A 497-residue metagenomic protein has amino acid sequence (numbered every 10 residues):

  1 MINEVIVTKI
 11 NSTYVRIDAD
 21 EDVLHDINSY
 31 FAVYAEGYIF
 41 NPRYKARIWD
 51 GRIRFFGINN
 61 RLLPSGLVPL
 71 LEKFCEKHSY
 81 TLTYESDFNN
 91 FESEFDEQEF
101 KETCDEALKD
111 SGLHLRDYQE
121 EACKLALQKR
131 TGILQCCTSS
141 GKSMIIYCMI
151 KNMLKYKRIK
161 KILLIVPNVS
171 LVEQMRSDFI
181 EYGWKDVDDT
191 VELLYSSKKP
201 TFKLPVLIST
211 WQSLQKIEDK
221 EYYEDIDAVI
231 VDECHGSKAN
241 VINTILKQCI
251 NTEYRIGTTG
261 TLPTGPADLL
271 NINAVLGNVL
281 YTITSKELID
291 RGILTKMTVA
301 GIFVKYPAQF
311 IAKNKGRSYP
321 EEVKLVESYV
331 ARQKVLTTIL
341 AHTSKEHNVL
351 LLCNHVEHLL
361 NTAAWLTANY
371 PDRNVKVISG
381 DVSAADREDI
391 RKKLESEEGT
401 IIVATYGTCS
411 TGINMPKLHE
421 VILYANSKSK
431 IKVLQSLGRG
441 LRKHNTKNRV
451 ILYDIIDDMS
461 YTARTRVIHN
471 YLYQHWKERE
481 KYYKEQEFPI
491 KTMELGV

Functional and structural regions predicted by a protein language model:
N89-Q135: Conserved pre-motif I regulatory segment
K129-K151: Walker A/P-loop
S143-C148, N152-M153, R158-E181, H355-E357: Conserved Walker A/P-loop ATP-binding site and its immediately adjacent core in helicase/helicase-like ATPase domains
E173, T190-P200, L350, L360-N361 (+1 more regions): Conserved helicase ATPase core of P-loop NTP-dependent helicases/translocases
S196-A228, A239-T244, T408: Conserved helix/coil segment N-terminal to the catalytic DExD/H
H235-A300, Y483: Post-DEXD/H (motif II) to motif III coupling segment of the RecA-like Helicase ATP-binding lobe
R317-N354, N361-W365: Conserved interdomain hinge at the start of the Helicase C-terminal
S379-Y482: Conserved RecA-like P-loop NTPase helicase motor core
